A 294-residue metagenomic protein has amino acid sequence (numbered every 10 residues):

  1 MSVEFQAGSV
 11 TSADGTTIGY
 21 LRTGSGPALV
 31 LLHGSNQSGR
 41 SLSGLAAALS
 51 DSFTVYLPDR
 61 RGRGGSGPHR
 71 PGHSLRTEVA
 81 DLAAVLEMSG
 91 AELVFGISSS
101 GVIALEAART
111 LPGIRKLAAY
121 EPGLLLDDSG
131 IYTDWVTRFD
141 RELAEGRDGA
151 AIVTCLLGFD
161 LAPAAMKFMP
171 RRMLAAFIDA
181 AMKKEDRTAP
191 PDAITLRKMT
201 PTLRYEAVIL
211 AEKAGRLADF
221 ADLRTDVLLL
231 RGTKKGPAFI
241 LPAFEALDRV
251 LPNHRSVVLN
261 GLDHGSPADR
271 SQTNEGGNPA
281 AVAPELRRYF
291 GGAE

Functional and structural regions predicted by a protein language model:
S9-P71: Conserved HGGG/HGGXW glycine-rich cap/lid loop of the alpha/beta-hydrolase fold
N36, R60-G64, L124, G261-S266: Alpha/beta-hydrolase active-site loop signature
Y56-F95, S99, T273-A280: Active-site loop/oxyanion-hole signature of alpha/beta-hydrolase fold enzymes
A91-G130: Conserved hydrolase catalytic core segment
A176-G215: Hydrophobic, aromatic-rich cap/lid helix
L223, L229-R231: Short beta-strand/loop motif that positions the catalytic acidic residue of the alpha/beta-hydrolase fold
G236-A243: Conserved alpha/beta-hydrolase "acid-adjacent" motif
N253-E294: Catalytic active-site module of serine/aspartate enzymes centered on a nucleophile-bearing elbow/loop
